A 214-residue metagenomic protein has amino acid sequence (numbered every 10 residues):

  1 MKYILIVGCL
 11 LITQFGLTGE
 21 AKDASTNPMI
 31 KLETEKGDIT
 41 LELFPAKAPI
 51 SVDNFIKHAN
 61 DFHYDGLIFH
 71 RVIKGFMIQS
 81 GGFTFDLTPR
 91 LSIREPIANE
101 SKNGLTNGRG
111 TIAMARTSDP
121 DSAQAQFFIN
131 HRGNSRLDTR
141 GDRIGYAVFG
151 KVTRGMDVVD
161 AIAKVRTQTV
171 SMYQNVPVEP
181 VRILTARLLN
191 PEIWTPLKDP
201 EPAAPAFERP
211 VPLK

Functional and structural regions predicted by a protein language model:
L5-Q14: Bacterial N-terminal signal peptides
F15-K214: Cyclophilin-like peptidyl-prolyl cis-trans isomerases
